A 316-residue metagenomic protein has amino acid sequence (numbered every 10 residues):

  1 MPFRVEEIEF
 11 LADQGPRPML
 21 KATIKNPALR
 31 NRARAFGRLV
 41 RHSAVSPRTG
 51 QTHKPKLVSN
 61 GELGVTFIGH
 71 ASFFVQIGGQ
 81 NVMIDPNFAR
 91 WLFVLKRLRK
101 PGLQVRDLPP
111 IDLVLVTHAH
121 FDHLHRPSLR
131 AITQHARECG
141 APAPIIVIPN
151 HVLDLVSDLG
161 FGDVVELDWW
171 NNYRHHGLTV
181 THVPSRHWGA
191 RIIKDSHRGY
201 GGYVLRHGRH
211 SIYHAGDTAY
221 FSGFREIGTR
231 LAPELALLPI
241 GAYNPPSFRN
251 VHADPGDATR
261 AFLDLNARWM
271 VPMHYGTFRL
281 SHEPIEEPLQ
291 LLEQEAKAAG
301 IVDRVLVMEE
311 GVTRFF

Functional and structural regions predicted by a protein language model:
M1-M83, F88-R90, E287: Zn-dependent metallo-beta-lactamase
P2-E9, D13, L113, P144-V147 (+2 more regions): Cap/insert and terminal regions of metallo-dependent hydrolase folds
L39-N60, I148-H210, Q290-V312, F316: Metallo-beta-lactamase
P47-V58, I68, S72-A119, H123-Q134 (+3 more regions): Pre-active-site segment of Zn-dependent metallo-hydrolases
E62-G64, R137-I145, H210-I212: Short active-site oxyanion
G64-F67, N81-D85, T179-S185, S211-D217: Active-site-proximal beta-strand elements of phosphoester/diester hydrolases
V75, D85, H118, H125 (+5 more regions): Divalent metal-coordination and catalytic microenvironments
P86-F88, A119, H151, V183-H187 (+3 more regions): Active-site metal-binding loops of divalent metal-dependent hydrolases
